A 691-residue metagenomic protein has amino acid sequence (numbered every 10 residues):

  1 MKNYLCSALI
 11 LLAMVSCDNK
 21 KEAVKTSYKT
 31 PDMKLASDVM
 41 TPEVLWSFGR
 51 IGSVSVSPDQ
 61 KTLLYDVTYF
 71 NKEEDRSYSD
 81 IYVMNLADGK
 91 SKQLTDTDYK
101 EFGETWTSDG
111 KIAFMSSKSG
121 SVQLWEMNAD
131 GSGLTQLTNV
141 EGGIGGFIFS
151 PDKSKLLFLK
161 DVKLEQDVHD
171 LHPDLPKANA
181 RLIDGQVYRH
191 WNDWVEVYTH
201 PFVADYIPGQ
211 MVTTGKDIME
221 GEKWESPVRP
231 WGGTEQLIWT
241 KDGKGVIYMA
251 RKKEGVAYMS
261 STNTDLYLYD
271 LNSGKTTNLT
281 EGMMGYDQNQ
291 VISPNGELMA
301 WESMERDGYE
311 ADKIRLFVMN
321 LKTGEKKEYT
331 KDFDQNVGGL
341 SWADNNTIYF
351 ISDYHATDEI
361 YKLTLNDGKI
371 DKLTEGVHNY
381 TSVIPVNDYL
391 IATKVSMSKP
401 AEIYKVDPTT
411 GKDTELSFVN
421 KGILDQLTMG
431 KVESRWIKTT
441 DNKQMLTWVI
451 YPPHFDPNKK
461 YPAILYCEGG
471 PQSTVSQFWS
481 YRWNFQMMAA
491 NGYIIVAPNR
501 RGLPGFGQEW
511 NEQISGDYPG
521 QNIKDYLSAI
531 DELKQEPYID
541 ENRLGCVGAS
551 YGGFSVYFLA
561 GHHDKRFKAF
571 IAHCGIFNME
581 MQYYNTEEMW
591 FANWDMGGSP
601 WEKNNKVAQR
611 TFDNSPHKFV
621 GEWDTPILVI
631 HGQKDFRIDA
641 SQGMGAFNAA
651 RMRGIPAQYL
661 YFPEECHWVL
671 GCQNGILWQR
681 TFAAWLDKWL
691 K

Functional and structural regions predicted by a protein language model:
M14-S16: C-terminal motif of bacterial Sec signal peptides marking the signal peptidase cleavage site
A23-K29, S79, D161-Q210, G215-G221 (+4 more regions): Predominantly five- to eight-bladed beta-propeller fold
F48-L63, D98-M115, L134, E141-L156 (+11 more regions): Conserved beta-propeller blade repeats
E73-Y78, S117-V122, D193-V197, A257-T264 (+3 more regions): Short, solvent-exposed loop/turn segments at conserved positions within beta-propeller repeat blades
N85-G89, N128-S132, Y206-G209, D270-G274 (+3 more regions): Short loop/turn segments that connect beta-strands within beta-propeller blades
D96, N484, A489, A497-K691: Active-site-proximal cap/loop segments of hydrolase catalytic domains
A204, F418-N458: N-terminal cap/lid segment of alpha/beta-hydrolase-fold proteins
K459-G469: Short beta-strand element of the alpha/beta-hydrolase
